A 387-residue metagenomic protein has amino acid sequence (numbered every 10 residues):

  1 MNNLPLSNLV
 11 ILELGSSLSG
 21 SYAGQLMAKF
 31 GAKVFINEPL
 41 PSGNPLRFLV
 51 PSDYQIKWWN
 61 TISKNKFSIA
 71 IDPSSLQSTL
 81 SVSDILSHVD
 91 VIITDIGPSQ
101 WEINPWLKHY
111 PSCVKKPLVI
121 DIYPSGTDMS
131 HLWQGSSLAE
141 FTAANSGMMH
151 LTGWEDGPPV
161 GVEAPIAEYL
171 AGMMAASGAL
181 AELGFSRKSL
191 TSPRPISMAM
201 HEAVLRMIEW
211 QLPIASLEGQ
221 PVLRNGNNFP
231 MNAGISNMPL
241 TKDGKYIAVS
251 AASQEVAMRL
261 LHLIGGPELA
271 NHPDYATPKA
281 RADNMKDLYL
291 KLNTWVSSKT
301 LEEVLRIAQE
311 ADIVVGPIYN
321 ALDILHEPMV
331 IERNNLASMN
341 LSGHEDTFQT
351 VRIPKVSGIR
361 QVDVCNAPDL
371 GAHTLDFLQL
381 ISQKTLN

Functional and structural regions predicted by a protein language model:
M1-L9, L240-K242, L322-N387: Terminal low-complexity tails and localization/encapsulation signals of metabolic enzymes
M1-S189, M339, D369, H373-N387: N-terminal helix-loop segment corresponding to the beta1-alpha1 unit of nucleotide/adenylate-binding folds
V34-N37, Q309-D323, K384-L386: Short, well-structured beta-strand/strand-turn elements
P41, P124-G126, M200-L205, D243 (+2 more regions): Glycine-rich beta-alpha junction loops
P165-L180, M200-I208, A252, V256: Mid-domain beta-loop-alpha active-site segment that forms a flexible, acidic cofactor/metal-binding surface
E182-R224: Substrate-binding/catalytic subdomain of NAD(P)-dependent oxidoreductase enzymes
E218, V222-S236: Active-site Gly/Thr loop motif
P230, I235-A311, V315: Aromatic-enriched alpha-helical interface/lid elements that frame and gate functional surfaces
